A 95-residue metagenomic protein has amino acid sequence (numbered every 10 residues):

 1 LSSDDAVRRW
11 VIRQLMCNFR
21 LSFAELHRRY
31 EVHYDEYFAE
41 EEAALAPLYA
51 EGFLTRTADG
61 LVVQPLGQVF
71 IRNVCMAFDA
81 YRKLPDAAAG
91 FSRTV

Functional and structural regions predicted by a protein language model:
L1-Y49: Hydrophobic, secondary-structure "cap" segments at the distal end of domains
R13, A43-A44, R56, V74-D79: Short, charged low-complexity intrinsically disordered segments located at boundaries of structured domains
R20-L21, L54, L84-A87: Intrinsically disordered or highly flexible coil/loop and linker segments, enriched in small and charged/polar residues
L45, P65-L66: Short secondary-structure boundary/hinge segments and terminal tails
Y49-D59: A short, conserved structural fragment
G60-Q64: Minor-groove-contacting beta-hairpin "wing" of winged helix-turn-helix DNA-binding domains
L66-V95: Short, amphipathic alpha-helical interaction segments positioned at domain boundaries
